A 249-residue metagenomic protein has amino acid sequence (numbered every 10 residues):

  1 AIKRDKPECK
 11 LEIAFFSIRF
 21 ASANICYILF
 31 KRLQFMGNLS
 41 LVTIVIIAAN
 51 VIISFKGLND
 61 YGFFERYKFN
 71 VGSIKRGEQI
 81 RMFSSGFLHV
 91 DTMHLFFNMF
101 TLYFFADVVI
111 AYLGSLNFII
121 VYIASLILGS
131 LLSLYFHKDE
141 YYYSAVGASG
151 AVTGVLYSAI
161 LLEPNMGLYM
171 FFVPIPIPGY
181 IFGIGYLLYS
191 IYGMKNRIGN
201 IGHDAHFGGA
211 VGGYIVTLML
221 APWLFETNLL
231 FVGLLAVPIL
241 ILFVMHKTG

Functional and structural regions predicted by a protein language model:
A1, D5-I18: Positively charged N-terminal leader segments that act as targeting/secretion signals
F20-G249: A detector for small-residue-rich transmembrane helices and their helix-helix packing motifs
